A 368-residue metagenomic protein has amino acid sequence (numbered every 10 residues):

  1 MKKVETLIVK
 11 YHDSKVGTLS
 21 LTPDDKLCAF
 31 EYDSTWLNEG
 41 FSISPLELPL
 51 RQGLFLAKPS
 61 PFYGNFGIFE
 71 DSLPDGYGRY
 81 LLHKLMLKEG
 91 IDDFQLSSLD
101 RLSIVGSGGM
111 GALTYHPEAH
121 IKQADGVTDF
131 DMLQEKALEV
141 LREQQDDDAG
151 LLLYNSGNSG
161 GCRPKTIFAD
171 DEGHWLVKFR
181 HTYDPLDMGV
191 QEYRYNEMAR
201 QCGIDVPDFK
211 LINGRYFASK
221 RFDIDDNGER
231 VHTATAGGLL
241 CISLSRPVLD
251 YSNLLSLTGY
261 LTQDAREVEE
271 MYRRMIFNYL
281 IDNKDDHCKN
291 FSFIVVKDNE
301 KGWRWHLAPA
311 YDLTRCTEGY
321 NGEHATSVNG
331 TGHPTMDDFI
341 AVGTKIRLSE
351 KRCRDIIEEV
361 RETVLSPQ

Functional and structural regions predicted by a protein language model:
M1-C288, S292-Q368: Phosphate/dinucleotide-binding and metal-coordinating scaffold of catalytic cores in nucleotide-dependent enzymes
